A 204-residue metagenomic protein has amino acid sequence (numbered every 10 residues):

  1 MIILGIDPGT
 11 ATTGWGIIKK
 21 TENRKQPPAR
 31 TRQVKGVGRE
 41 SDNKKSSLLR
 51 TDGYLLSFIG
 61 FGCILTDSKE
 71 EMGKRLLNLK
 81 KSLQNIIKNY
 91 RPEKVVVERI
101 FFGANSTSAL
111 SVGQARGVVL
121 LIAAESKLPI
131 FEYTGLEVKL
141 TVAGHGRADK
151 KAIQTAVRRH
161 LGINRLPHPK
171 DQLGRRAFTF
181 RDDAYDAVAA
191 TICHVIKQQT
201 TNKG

Functional and structural regions predicted by a protein language model:
M1-K25, V34-L49, G53-G204: Phosphate- and other anionic-substrate recognition elements at nucleic-acid/protein interfaces
